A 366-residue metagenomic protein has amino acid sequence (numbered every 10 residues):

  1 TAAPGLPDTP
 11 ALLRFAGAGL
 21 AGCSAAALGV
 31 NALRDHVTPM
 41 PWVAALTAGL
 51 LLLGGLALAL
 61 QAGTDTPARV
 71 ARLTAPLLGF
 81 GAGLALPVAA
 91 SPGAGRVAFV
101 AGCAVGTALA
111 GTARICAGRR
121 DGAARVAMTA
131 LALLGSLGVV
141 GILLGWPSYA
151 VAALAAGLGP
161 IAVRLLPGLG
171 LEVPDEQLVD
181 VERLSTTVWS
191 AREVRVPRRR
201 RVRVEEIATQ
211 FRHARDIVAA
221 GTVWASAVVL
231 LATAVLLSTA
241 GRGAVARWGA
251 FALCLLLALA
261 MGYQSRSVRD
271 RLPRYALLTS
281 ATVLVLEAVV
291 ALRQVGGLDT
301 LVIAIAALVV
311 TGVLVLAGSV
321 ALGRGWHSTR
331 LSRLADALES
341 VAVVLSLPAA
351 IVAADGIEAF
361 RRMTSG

Functional and structural regions predicted by a protein language model:
P4-A117, M128-G138: Core alpha-helical transmembrane segments of integral membrane proteins
L53-P67, L109-R120, L259-D270, S319-S328: C-terminal ends of transmembrane helices
P67-L78, G122-L131, P273-T282, A335-D336: Cytoplasmic-side transmembrane-helix entry/capping segments in multi-pass membrane proteins
P76-A85, A130-V139, S280-V290, E339-S346: Small-residue-rich segments of transmembrane alpha-helices in multi-pass membrane proteins, especially helix faces
R125-P273, L292-G296: Generic multipass alpha-helical transmembrane bundles of integral membrane proteins
V285, V289-G325: C-terminal hydrophobic structural anchor segments that stabilize assembly/packing rather than catalytic chemistry
G325-V344: Interfacial loop-to-transmembrane junctions
I351-G366: Juxtamembrane boundary at the C-terminal end of a transmembrane helix
